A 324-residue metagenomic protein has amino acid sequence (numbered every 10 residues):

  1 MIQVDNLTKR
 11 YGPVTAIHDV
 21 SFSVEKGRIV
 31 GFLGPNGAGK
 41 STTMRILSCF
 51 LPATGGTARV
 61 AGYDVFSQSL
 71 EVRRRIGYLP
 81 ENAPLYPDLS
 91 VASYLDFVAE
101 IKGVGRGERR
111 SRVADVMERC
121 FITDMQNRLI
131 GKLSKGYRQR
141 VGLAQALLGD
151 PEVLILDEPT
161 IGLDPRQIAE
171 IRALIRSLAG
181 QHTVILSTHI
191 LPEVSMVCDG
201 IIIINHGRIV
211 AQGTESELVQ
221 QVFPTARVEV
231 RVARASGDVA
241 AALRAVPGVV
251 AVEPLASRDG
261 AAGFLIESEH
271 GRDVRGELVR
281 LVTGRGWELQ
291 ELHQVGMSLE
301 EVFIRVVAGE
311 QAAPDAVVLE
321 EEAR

Functional and structural regions predicted by a protein language model:
I2-V4, K9-H206, V210-A211: ABC transporter nucleotide-binding domains
G77, G103, F121, Q220-P224 (+2 more regions): A generic structural signal for secondary-structure junctions that act as hinges or helix/strand caps at the edges
A114, K132, R258-D259, M297: Positions that flank functional sites
F121, V249-P254, E288-H293: A short linear hydrophobic-aromatic micro-motif
R172-E269: ABC transporter nucleotide-binding domain
E267-R324: C-terminal coupling/interaction segments
